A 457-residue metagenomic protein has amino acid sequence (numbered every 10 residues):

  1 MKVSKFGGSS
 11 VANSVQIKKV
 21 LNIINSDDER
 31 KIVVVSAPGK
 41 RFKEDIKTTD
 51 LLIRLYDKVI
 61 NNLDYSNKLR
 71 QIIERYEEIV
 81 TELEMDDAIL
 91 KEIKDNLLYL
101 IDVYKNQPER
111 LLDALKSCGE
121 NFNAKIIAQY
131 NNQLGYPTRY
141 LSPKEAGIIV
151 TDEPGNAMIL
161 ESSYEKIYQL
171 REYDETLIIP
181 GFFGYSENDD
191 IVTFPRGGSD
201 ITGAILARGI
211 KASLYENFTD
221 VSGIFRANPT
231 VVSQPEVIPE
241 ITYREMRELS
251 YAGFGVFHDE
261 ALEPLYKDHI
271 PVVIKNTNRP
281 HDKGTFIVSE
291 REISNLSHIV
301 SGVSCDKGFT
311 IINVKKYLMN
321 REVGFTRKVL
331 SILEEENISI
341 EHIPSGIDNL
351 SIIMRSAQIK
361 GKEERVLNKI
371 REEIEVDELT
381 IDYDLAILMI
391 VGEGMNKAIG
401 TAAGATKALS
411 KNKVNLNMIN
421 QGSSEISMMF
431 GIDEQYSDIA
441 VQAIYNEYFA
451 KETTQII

Functional and structural regions predicted by a protein language model:
M1-F257, L262, R355, G431-D433 (+2 more regions): Nucleotide/pyrophosphate-binding catalytic subdomain
M1-K2, R30-V33, P137-R139, E175-I178 (+13 more regions): Structural motif
D27, Y173-D174, D268, E336 (+1 more regions): Structured helix-beta-strand junction loops
P38-G39, V221-G223, V272, N276-H281 (+3 more regions): Glycine-rich beta-alpha junction loops
A146-G147, S222-G223, P280, D348 (+1 more regions): Positions that flank functional sites
F257, D268, K275-T285, K360-E363: Surface-exposed amphipathic alpha-helical tracts and adjacent flexible/coil segments at the periphery of soluble enzymes
K283-I457: A conserved regulatory-domain signal marking ACT and ACT-like small-molecule sensing domains and adjacent regulatory
